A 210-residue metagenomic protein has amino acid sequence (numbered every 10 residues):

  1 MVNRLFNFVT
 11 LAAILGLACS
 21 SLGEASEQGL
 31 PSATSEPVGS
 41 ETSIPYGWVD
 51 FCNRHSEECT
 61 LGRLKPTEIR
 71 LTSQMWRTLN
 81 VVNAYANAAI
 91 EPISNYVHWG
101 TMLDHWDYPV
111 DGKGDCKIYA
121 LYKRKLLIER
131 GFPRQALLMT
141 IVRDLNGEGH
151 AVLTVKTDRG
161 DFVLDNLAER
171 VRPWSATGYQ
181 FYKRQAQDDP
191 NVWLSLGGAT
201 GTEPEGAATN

Functional and structural regions predicted by a protein language model:
M1-T10: Bacterial N-terminal signal peptides that target proteins for export
V9-A18: Bacterial N-terminal signal peptides
G23-N210: A structural boundary/capping signal
